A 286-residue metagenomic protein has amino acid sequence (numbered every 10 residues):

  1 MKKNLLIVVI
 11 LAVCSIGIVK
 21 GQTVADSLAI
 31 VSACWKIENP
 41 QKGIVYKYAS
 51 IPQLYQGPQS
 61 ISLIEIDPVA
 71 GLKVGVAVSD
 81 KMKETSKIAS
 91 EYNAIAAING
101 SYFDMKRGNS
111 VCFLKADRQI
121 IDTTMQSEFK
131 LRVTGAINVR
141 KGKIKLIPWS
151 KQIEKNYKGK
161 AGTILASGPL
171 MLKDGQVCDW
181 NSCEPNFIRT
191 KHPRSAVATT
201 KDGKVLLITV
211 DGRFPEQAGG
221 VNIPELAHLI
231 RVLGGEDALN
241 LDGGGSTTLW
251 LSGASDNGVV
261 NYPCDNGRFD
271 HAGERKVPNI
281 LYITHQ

Functional and structural regions predicted by a protein language model:
M1-S27: Bacterial Sec-dependent N-terminal signal peptides
Q22-A136, K143-L146: Zymogen propeptides
D67-A70, D117, N138-I144, D174-G175 (+3 more regions): Short acidic-glycine loop/turn motifs at beta-strand connectors
G71, Y102-M105, I153, G203 (+2 more regions): Solvent-exposed loop/turn segments at secondary-structure junctions within structured extracellular/periplasmic domains
A77-M82, K151-K155, V210-P215: Short, solvent-exposed aromatic-acidic interface loops
A97, V197, D242: A residue-level signal for conserved active-site and pocket-lining positions in enzyme catalytic cores
G108-L131, S182-T199, L207-L233, S246-Q286: Conserved, well-ordered active-site substructure
K160-P185: Short, conserved active-site entrance elements at the starts or edges of catalytic domains
